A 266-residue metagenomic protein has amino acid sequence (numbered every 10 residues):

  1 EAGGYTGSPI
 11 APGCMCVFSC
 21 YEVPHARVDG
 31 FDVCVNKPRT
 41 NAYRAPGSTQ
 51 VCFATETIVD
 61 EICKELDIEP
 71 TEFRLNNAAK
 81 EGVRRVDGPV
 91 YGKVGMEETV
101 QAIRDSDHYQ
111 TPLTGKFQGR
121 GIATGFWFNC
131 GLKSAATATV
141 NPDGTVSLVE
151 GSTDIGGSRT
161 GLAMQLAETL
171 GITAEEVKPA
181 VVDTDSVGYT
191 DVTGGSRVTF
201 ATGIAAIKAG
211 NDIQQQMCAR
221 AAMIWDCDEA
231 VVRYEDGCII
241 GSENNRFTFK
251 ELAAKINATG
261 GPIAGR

Functional and structural regions predicted by a protein language model:
E1-V51, K116-R266: Gly/Pro-rich active-site capping loops and adjacent beta-alpha segments that organize cofactor/substrate pockets
K64-R74, G171-E175, D228: Helix N-cap / loop-to-helix initiation motif
T71, V94-E98, I204, K250: Generic alpha-helical secondary structure signal
L75-N141: Accessory "access/gating" subregions that flank catalytic or transport cores
